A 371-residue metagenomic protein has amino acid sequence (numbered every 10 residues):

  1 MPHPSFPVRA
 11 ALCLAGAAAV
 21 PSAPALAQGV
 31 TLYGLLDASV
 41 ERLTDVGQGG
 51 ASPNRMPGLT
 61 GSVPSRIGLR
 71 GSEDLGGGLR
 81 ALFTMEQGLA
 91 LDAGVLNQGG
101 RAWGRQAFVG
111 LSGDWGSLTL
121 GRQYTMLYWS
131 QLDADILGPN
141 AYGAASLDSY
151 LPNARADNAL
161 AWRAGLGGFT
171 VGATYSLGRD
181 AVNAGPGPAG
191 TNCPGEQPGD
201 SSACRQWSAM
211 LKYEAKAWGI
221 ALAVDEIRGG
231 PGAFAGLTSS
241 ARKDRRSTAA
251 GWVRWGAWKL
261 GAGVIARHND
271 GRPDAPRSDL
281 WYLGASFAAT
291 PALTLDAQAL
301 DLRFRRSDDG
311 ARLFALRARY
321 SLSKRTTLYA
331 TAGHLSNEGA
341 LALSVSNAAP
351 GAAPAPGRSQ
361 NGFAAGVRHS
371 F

Functional and structural regions predicted by a protein language model:
Q28-G34, E73, G77-A81, D114-L118 (+9 more regions): Outer-envelope beta-barrel architecture signal
Q28-R42, N54-G178, K212-K216: Outer membrane beta-barrel
Y33-S39, T84-E86, G121-Q123, G172-S176 (+6 more regions): Transmembrane beta-strands of outer-membrane beta-barrel proteins
T44-P53, V95-N97, G178-R205, I227-D244 (+4 more regions): Solvent-exposed loop segments that connect transmembrane elements
P53-P57, G61-S65, A102-R105, A154-N158 (+6 more regions): Residues that define the transmembrane beta-barrel architecture of outer-membrane proteins
G68-S72, G110-S112, A161-G165, T174 (+7 more regions): Transmembrane beta-barrel domains of outer membrane proteins
S202-Y320, T331-L335: Detector for outer-membrane/organellar transmembrane beta-barrel domains, recognizing the amphipathic beta-strand
L316, Y320-L322, H334, A355-F371: Outer-membrane beta-barrel "beta-signal"
